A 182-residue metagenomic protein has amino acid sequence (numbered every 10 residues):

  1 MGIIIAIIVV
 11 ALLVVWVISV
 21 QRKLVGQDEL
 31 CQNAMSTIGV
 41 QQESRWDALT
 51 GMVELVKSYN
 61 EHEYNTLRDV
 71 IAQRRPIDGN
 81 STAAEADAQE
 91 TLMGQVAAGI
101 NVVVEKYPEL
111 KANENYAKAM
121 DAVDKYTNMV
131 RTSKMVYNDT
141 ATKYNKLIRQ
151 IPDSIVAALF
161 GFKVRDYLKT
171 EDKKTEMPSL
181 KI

Functional and structural regions predicted by a protein language model:
M1-I182: A helix-centric hydrophobic-segment signal that preferentially recognizes long, alpha-helical stretches used
